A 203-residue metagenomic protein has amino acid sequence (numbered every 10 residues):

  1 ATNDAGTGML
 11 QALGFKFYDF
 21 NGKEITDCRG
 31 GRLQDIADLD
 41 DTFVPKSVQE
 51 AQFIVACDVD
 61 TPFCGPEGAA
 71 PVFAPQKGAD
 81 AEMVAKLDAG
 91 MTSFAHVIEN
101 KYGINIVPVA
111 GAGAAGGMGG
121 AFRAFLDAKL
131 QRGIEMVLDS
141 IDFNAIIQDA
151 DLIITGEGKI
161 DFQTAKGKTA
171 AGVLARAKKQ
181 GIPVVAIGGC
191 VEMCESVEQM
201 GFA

Functional and structural regions predicted by a protein language model:
A1, F125-G133, I141-V173: Glycine-rich phosphate-binding loop
A1-L10, V109-G117: Glycine/serine-rich anion-binding loops at beta->alpha junctions that coordinate negatively charged ligand groups
T2, I25-T26, F43-Q49, F63-G65 (+3 more regions): Solvent-exposed alpha-helices and their adjacent loops that cap or buttress functional pockets in soluble metabolic
T2-Q52: Glycine/threonine-rich beta-strand-loop-alpha-helix active-site module that forms ligand/phosphate-binding
N21, I54-A115: Carboxylate- and glycine-rich phosphate/diphosphate-binding segment that chelates Mg2+/Mn2+
A51, K179-P183: A short helix->loop->beta-strand "cap" motif at the edges of active sites that frequently abuts
K86-A150: Oxyanion-binding "anion nests"
P183-A203: Internal helix-turn-beta structural module
